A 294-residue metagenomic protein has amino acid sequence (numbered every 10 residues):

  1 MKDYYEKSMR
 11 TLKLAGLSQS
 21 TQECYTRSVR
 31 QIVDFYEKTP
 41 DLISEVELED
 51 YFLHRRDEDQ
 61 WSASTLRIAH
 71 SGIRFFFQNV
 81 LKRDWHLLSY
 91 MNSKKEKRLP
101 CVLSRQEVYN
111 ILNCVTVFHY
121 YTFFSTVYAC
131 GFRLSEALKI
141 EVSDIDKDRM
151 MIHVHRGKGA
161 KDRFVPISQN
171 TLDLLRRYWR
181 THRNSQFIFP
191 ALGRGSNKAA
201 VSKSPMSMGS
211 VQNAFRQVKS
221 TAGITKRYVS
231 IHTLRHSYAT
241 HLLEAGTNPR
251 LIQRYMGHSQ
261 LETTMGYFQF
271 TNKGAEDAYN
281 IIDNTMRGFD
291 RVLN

Functional and structural regions predicted by a protein language model:
M1-N294: Conserved catalytic core of the tyrosine transesterase superfamily
